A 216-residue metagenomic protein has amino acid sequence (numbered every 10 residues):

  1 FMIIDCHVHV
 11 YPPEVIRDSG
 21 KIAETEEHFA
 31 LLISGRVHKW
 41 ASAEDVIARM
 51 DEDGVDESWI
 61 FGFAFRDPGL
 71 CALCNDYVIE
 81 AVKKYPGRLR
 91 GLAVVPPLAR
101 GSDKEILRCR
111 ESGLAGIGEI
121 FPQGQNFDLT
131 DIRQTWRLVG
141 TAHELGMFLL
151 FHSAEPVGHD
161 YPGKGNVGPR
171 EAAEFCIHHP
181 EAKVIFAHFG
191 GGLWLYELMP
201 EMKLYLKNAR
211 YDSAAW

Functional and structural regions predicted by a protein language model:
F1-F61, G69: An N-terminally biased module of ancient metal coordination in phosphate/nucleic-acid-related enzymes
M2-Y11, D51, E105, C109 (+2 more regions): A generic "structured core" feature
V10-Y11, E155, G191: Short active-site segment of divalent metal-dependent hydrolases/proteases that encodes the spacing between
V15-D18, D160-P169, W194-L204: Histidine/acidic-residue-rich catalytic or RNA/ligand-binding cores of hydrolases and nuclease-related proteins
A41-I47, C74-I79, G101-K104, G168-A173 (+1 more regions): Alpha-helical scaffolding within the catalytic cores of extracellular/periplasmic polymer-degrading hydrolases
R49, R108, E201-L204: Well-formed, non-transmembrane alpha-helical positions, independent of function
D56-W59, F65-V157, Y161, R210-D212: Active-site gating/metal-coordination segments in enzymes
E181-W216: H/E-rich (His + Asp/Glu) clusters that bind or coordinate divalent metals
